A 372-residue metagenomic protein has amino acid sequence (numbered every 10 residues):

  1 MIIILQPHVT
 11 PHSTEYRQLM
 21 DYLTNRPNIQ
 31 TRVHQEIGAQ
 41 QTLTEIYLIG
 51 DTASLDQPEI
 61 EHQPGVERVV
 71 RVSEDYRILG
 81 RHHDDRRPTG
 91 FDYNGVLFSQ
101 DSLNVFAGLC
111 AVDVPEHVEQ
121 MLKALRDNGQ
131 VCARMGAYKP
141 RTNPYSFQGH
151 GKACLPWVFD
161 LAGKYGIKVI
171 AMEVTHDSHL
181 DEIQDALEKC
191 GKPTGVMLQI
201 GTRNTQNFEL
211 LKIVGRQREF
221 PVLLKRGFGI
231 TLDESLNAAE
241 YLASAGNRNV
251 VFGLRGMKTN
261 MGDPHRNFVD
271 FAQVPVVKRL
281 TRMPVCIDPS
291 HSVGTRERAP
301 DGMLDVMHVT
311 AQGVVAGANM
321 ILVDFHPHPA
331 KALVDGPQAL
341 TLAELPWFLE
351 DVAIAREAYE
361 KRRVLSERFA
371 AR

Functional and structural regions predicted by a protein language model:
M1-F106: Non-catalytic terminal accessory/regulatory regions of metabolic enzymes
F91-C110, R141, R282-T295: N-terminal small/glycine-rich loop or linker at the start of catalytic domains across soluble metabolic enzymes
Y93, Q206-F325: Catalytic alpha/beta core domains of metabolic enzymes, predominantly
L103-L109, V131-M135, V169-M172, V196-I200 (+4 more regions): Hydrophobic faces of well-ordered beta-strands that scaffold small-molecule active sites in alpha/beta enzyme cores
L103-Q120, N143-G149, V169-V174, Q199-T202 (+2 more regions): Active-site mouth loops of central-metabolism enzymes
R134-K152, F325-G336: Glycine-rich, proline-tolerant flexible connector loops at the mouths of alpha/beta enzymes
P140-G195, N207-E209: N-terminal active-site wall of soluble small-molecule enzyme domains
Q148-M172, V214-P221, F271-I287, Q338-Y359: Alpha-helix-loop-beta-strand connector modules within alpha/beta enzyme cores
